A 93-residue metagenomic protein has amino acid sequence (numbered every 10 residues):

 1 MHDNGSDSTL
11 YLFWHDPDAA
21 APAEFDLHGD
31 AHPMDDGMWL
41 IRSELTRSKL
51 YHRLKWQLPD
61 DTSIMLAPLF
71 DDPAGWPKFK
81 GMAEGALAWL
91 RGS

Functional and structural regions predicted by a protein language model:
M1-H2, H28: Short beta-strand/turn micro-motifs at beta-sheet edges
H2-N4, S48: Long, contiguous binding/interaction regions
S6-S8: Glycine-rich phosphate/pyrophosphate-binding loop shared by adenosine-nucleotide-utilizing enzymes
L10-L27: Short amphipathic alpha-helix segments
A20-E24, K49, G85-W89: Exposed alpha-helical structural elements
L27-K78: Short, intrinsically disordered low-complexity segments
F79-S93: Charged phosphate-binding loop/patch that engages nucleotide di/tri-phosphates or the phosphate backbone of nucleic
